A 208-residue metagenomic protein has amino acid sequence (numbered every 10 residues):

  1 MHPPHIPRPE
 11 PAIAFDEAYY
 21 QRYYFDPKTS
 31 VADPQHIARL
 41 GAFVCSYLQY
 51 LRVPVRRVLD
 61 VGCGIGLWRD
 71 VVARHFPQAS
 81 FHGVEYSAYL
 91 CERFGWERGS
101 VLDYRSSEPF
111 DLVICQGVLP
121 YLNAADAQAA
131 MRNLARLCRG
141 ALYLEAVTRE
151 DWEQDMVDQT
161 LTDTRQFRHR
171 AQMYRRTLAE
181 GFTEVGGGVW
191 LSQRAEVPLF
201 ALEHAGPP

Functional and structural regions predicted by a protein language model:
M1-E108, L122-A129, N133-P208: Class I (Rossmann-like) S-adenosyl-L-methionine-dependent methyltransferase catalytic domain, capturing the SAM-binding
I114: A conserved beta-strand element that flanks and buttresses the S-adenosyl-L-methionine
V118: Hydrophobic adenine-recognition pocket in adenosine-nucleotide-binding enzymes
